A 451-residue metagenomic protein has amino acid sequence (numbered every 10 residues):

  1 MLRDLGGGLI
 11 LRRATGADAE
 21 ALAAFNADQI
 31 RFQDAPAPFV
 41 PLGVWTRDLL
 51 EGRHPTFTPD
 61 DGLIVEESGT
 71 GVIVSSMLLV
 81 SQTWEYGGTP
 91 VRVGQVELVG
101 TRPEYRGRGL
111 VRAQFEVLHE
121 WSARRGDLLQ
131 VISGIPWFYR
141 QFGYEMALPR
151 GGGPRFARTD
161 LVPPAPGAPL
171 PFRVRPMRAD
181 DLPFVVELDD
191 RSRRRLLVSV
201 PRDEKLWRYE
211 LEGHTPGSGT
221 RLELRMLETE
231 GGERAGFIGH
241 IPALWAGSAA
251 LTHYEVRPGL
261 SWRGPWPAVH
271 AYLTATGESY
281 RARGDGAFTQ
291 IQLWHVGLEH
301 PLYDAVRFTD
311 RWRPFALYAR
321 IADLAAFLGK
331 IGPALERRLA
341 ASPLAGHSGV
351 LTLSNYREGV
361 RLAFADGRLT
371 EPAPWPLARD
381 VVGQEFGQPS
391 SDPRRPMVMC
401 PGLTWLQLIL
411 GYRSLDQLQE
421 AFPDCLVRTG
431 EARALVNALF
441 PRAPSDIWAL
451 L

Functional and structural regions predicted by a protein language model:
M1-E20, A24-V40, V44-R47, E66 (+2 more regions): Intrinsically disordered, low-complexity, positively biased terminal segments
W45-L49, R53-L63, S76-L78, G88 (+1 more regions): N-terminal, Lys/Arg-enriched amphipathic/low-complexity engagement segments that precede the first folded domain
T70-S76, G94, G232-F237: Glycine-rich phosphate/pyrophosphate-binding loop shared by adenosine-nucleotide-utilizing enzymes
Q82-T83: PAS-family sensory domains and close relatives that share small-molecule sensor folds
V96-T101, G107-E120, S261-G277: Conserved acetyl-CoA-binding loop-helix of GNAT-fold acetyltransferases
R124-L128, S133-G153, V296-F315: Conserved active-site alpha-helix within GNAT-family acetyltransferase domains
M146-L170: Flexible glycine-/small-residue-enriched beta->alpha junction loops that bind anionic phosphate/pyrophosphate groups
